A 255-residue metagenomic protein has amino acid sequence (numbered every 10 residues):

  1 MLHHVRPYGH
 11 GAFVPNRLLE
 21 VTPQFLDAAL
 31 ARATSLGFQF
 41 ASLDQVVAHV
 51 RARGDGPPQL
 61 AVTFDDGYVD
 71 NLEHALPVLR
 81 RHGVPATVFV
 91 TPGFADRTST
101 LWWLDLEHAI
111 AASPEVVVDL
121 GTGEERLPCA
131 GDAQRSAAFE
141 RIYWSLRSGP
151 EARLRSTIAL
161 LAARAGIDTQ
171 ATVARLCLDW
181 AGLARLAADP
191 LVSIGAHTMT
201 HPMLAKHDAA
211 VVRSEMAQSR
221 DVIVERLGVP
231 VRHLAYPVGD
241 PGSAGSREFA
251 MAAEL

Functional and structural regions predicted by a protein language model:
M1-H233, D240-L255: Catalytic alpha-helical scaffold of carbohydrate-active enzymes acting on polysaccharides/glycoconjugates
